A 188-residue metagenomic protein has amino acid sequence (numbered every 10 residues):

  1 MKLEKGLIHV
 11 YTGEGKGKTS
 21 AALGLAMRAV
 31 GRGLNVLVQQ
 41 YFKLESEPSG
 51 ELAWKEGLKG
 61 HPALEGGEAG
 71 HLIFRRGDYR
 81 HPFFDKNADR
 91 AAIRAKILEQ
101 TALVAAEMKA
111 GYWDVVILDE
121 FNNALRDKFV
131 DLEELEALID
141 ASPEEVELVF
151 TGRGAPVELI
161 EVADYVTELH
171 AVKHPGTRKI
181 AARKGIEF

Functional and structural regions predicted by a protein language model:
M1-L3: Positively charged, low-complexity intrinsically disordered leader regions
G6-A106: Conserved P-loop
L7, V149-F150: ASCE RecA-like P-loop NTPase motor cores that couple ATP hydrolysis to mechanical translocation on nucleic acids
G24-L25, E51-K55, V130-E134, V162-V166 (+1 more regions): Short, glycine/charged-enriched secondary-structure capping and boundary segments
R28, W54, L138, E158-L159: Hydrophobic/aromatic ligand-binding patch that stacks against planar heteroaromatic rings of cofactors or nucleotides
F42-E45, Y79-R80, N122-N123, G154-V157 (+1 more regions): Conserved nucleotide-binding/hydrolysis micro-motifs of P-loop NTPases
F83-E147: Phosphate-binding/switch loop-helix module in NTP-utilizing enzymes
R153-F188: Phosphate-binding/switch region of NTP-binding enzymes
